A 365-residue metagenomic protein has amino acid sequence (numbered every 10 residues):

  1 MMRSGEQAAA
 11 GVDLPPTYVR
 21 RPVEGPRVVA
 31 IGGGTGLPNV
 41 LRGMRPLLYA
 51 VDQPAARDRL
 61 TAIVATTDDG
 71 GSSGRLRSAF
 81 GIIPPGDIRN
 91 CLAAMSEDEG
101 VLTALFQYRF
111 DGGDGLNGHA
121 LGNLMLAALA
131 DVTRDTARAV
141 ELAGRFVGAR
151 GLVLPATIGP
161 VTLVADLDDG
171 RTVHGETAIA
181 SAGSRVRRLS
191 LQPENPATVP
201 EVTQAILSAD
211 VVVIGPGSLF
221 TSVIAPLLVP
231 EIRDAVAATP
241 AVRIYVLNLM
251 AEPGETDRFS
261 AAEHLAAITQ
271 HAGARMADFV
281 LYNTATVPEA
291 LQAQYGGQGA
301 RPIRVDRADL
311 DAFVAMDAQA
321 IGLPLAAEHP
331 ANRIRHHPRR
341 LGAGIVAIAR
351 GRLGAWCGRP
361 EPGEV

Functional and structural regions predicted by a protein language model:
M2, P54-D58, A65-S184, R340-A347 (+1 more regions): Electropositive, gly/pro-rich neighborhoods at or near active sites that engage anionic ligands
M2-V12, R258-V365: C-terminal functional extensions of proteins
M2-Y18, V23-E24, R45-Y49, A56 (+8 more regions): Conserved phosphate- and dinucleotide-binding cores of soluble alpha/beta proteins, encompassing both enzyme active
A30, A62-I63, Y245, Y282: Structural beta-sheet core signal
I31-T35, G215-S218: Glycine-rich beta-strand-to-loop/alpha-helix junction loops that act as flexible
L105-V132, G217-I224, M250-T256, V287 (+1 more regions): Glycine-rich phosphate/diphosphate-binding loops and the adjacent beta-loop-alpha structural elements that coordinate
P155, G159-F220: Active-site gating loop/helix substructures
